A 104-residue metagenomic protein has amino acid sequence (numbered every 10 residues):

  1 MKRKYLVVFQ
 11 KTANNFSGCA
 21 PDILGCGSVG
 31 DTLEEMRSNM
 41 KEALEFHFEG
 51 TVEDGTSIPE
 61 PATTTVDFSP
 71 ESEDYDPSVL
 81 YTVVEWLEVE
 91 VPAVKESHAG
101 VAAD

Functional and structural regions predicted by a protein language model:
M1-Y5, N39-D104: Short, charged, surface-exposed hinge/linker loops at domain edges that act as mobile lids or interdomain connectors
V8-I23: Short aromatic-glycine-(Arg/Gly/Cys) micro-motifs in beta-strand/loop hairpins
N14, G25, V94-E96: Generic "edge-of-domain/loop-turn" microfeature
N15-S17, G27, M40: Hydrophobic alpha-helical segments
P21-C26, T51: Short glycine- and Lys/Arg-enriched binding-loop motifs that mark or flank ligand-binding interfaces
L24-E34: A short, exposed loop/beta-hairpin motif centered on an aromatic-Gly-Thr core
